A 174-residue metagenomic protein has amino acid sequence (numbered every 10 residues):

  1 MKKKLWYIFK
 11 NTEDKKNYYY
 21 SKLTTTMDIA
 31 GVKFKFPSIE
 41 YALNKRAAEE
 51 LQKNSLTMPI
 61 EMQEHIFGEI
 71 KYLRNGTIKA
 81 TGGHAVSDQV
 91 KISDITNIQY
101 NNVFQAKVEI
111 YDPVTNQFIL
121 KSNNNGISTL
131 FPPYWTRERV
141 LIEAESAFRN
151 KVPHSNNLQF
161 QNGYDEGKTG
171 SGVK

Functional and structural regions predicted by a protein language model:
N17-K174: Functional cores of ribonucleases/endoribonucleases
